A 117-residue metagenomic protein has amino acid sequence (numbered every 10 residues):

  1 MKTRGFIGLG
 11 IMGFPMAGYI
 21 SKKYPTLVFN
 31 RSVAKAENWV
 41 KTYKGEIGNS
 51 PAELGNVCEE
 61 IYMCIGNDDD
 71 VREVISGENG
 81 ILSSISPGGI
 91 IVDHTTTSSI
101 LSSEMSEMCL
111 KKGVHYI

Functional and structural regions predicted by a protein language model:
M1-M63, T95: NAD(P)+-binding Rossmann beta1-loop-alpha1 motif at the extreme N-terminus of oxidoreductases
K35-W39, E73, E104: Short alpha-helix adjacent to the SAM-binding motif of class I
T42-G48, R72-S76, I117: Short gly/ser/thr-rich secondary-structure transition/capping motifs
P51, M63-N79, T95-S102: Beta-loop-alpha module in the N-terminal Rossmann-like domain of NAD(P)-dependent dehydrogenases, especially those
I81-P87: Short, conserved loop/helix-junction motifs that constitute active-site signature segments in enzyme catalytic cores
P87-I90, T95-I117: Rossmann-fold NAD(P)-binding glycine/threonine-rich loop
